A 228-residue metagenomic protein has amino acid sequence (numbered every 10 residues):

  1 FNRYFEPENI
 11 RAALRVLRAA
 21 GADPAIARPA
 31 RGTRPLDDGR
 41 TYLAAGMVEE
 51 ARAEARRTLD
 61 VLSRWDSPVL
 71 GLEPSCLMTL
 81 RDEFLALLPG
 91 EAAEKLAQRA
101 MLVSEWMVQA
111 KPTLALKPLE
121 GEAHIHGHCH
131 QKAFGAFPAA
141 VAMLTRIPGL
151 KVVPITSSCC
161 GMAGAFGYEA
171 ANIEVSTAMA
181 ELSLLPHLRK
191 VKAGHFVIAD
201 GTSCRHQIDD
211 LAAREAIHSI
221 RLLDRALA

Functional and structural regions predicted by a protein language model:
F1-A228: Iron-sulfur cluster-binding electron-transfer modules in prokaryotic oxidoreductases
